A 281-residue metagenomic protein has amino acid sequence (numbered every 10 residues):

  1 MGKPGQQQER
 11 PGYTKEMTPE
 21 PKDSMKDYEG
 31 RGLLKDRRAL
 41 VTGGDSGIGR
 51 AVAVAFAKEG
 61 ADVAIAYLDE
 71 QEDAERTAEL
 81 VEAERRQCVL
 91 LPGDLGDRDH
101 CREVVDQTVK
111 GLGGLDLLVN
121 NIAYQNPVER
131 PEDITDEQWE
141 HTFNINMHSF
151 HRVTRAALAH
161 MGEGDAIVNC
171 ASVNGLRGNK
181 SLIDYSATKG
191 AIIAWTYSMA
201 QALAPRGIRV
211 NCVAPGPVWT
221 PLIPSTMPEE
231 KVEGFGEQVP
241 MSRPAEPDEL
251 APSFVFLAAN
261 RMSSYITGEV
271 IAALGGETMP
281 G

Functional and structural regions predicted by a protein language model:
M1-G2, R102, K110, A123-E140 (+3 more regions): Conserved mid-core segment of classical short-chain dehydrogenase/reductases
P4, M17, M25-K26, V128 (+4 more regions): Short C-terminal tail/terminal secondary-structure segment of NAD(P)H-dependent dehydrogenase/reductase domains
Q71, P92-V105, D136, D248-E249: The beta1-alpha1 cofactor-binding region of Rossmann-like NAD(H)/NADP(H)-dependent oxidoreductases
E132-H151, V168, I192, M241: Catalytic Tyr-X3-Lys loop
T154, T188, T196: Active-site helix of classical SDR
A159, Q201-P205: Alpha-helical segment proximal to the catalytic Tyr-Lys
H160, I208, P244-A273, T278: C-terminal substrate-recognition "lid" of short-chain dehydrogenase/reductases
S172: Residue(s) in the substrate-gating loop at a strand-loop-helix junction that position the organic substrate next
